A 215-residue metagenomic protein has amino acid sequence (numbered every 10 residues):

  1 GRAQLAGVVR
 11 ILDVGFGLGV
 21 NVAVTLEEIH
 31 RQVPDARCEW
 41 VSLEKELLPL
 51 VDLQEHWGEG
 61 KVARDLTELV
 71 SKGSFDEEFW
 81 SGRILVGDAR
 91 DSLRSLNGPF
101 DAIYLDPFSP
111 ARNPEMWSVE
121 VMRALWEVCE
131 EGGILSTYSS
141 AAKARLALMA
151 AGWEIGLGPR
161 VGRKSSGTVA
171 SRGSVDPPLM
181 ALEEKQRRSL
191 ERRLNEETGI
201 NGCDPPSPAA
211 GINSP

Functional and structural regions predicted by a protein language model:
G1-R10: Conserved alpha-helix/loop element of class I SAM-dependent methyltransferases that forms part of the SAM/SAH-binding
V9, A23-R94: Class I S-adenosyl-L-methionine-dependent methyltransferase module
L12-V20, S139-S140: Class I SAM-dependent methyltransferase "Motif I" SAM/SAH-binding loop
H56-E59, G73-W80, L85, S95 (+1 more regions): SAM/dcSAM-binding transferase cores
L93-A102: A short acidic, Gly/Pro-enriched loop at the edge of an enzyme's catalytic core that lines a small-molecule cofactor
A102-Y104, E131-S139: Conserved beta-strand signature within the Rossmann-like core of class I S-adenosyl-L-methionine
E115-G132: A short glycine-rich, Lys/Arg-flanked "PGG" loop and its adjoining helix->strand segment in the class I
A142-S166: Conserved Class I S-adenosyl-L-methionine
